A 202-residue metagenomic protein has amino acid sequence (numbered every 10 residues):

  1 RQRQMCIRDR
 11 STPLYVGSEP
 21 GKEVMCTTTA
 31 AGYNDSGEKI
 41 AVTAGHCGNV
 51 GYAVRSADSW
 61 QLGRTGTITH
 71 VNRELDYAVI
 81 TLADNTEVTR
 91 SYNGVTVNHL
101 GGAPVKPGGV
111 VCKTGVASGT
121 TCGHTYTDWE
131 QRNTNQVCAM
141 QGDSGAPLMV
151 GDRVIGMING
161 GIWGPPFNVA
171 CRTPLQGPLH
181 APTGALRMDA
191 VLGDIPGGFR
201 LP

Functional and structural regions predicted by a protein language model:
Q2-I7: Short, small-residue-biased leader/transition segments that mark boundaries at the very start of proteins
R8-E23: A short, Trp-centered hydrophobic/proline-enriched beta-strand micro-motif
P20-W129, M149-G151: Serine endopeptidase catalytic core focused on the charge-relay Asp
V50-R55, G145-L148, P165-P174: A short, polar/proline- and glycine-enriched secondary-structure boundary/capping micro-motif
T67, T81-V95, W163-P202: C-terminal cap/linker of serine protease catalytic domains
E130, I162: Residues that form or immediately flank small-molecule/cofactor binding pockets and catalytic motifs
C138-N159, P166: Catalytic nucleophile loop of clan PA
